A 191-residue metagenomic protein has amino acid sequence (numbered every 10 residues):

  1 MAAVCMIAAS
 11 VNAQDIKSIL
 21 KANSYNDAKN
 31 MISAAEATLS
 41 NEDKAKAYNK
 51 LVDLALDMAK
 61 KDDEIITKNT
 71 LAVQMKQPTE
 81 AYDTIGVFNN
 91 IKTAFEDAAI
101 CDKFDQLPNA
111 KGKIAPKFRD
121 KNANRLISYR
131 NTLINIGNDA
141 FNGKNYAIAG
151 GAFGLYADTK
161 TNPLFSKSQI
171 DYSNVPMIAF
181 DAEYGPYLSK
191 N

Functional and structural regions predicted by a protein language model:
M1, D181-G185, N191: Short, compositionally biased segments
M1-I19: Bacterial Sec-dependent N-terminal signal peptides
D15, D27, A34, K44 (+5 more regions): Structural register within alpha-helical repeat arrays
D15-D27, N145-I148, A152: Leu/Val/Ala/Ile-rich N-terminal alpha-helices, chiefly Sec-type signal peptides and the beginnings
I16-N23, N49, D53-D63, F141 (+1 more regions): Specific register positions within alpha-helical solenoid repeats of the TPR/Sel1-like families, i.e., one
L20-I32, E36-N41: N-terminal "mature head" segments of proteins
Y48-N49, Y172: Short, charged, amphipathic alpha-helical segments
L54-A147, G151, L155-M177, N191: Short coil/linker segments at helix-helix boundaries
